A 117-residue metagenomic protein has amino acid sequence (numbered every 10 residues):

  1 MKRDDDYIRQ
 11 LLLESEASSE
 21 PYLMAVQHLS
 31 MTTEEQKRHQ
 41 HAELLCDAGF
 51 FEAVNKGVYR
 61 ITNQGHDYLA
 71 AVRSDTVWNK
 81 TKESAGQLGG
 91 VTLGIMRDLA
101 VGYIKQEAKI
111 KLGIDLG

Functional and structural regions predicted by a protein language model:
M1-S30: Short amphipathic alpha-helical interface segments
S15-E16, G49, L69-V72: Generic structural signal for hydrophobic core residues of well-folded globular domains
T33-E34: Short, basic interhelical loop/turn and adjoining N-cap of the next helix at nucleic-acid- or acidic-partner-contacting
H39-E43: Short, hydrophobic-biased segments on the C-terminal half of alpha helices that form "recognition helices"
C46-K56: A short, conserved structural fragment
N63-L88: Short, amphipathic alpha-helical interaction segments positioned at domain boundaries
T81-I110: Leucine-rich, amphipathic alpha-helical/linker segments
K111-G117: Short acidic DE-rich linear segments
